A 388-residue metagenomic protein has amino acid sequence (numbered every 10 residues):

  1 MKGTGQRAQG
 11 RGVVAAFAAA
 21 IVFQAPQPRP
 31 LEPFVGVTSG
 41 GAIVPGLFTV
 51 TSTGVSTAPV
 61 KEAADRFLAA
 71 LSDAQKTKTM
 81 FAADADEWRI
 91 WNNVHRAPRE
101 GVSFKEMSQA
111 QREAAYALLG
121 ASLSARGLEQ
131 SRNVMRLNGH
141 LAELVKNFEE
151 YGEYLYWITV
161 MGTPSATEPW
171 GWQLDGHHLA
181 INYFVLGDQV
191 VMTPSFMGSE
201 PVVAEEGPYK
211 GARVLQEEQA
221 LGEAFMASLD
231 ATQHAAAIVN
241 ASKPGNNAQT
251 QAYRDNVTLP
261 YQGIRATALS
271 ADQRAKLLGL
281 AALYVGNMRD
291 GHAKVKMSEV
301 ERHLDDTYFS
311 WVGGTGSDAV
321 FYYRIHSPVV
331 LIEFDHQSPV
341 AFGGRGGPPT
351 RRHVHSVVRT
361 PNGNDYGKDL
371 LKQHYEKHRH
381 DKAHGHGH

Functional and structural regions predicted by a protein language model:
K2-V14: Bacterial N-terminal signal peptides that target proteins for export
G5-R7, A20, D230: Intrinsically disordered, low-complexity serine/threonine-rich segments
G12-V22: Bacterial N-terminal signal peptides
F23-L71, T77-H388: A cross-kingdom marker for long, charged
